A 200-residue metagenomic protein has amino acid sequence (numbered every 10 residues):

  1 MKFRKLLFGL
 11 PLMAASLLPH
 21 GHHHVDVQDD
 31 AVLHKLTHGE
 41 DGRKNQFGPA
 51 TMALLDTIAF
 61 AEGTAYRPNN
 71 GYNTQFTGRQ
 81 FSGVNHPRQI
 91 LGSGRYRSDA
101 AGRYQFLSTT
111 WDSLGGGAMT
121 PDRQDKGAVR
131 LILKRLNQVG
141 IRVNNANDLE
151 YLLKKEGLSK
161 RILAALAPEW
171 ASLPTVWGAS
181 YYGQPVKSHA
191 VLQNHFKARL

Functional and structural regions predicted by a protein language model:
M1-K2: N-terminal secretory signal peptides that target proteins for export/translocation
K5-G117, K126-N137, N145-L200: Cell-wall polysaccharide-cleaving catalytic domain and substrate-binding groove, primarily in peptidoglycan/chitin
